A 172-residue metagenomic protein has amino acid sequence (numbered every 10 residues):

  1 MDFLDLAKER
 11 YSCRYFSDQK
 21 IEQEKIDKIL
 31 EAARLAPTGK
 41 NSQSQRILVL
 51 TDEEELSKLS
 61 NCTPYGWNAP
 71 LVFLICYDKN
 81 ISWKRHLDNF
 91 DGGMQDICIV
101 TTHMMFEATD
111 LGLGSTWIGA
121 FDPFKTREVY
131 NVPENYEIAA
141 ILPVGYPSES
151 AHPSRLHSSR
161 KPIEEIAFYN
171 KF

Functional and structural regions predicted by a protein language model:
M1-F172: Acidic, surface-exposed loops and disordered segments
